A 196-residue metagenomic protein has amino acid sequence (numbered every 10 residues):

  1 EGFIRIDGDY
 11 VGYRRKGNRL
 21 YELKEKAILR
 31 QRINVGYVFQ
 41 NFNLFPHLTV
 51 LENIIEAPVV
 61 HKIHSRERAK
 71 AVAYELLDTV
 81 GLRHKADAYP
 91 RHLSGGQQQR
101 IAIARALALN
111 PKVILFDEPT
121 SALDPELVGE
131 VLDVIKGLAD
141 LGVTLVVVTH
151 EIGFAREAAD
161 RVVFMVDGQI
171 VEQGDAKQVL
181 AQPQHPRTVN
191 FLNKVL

Functional and structural regions predicted by a protein language model:
E1-A176: ABC family nucleotide-binding domain
V166, Q173, K177-L196: C-terminal boundary and immediately downstream tail of ABC-type ATPase nucleotide-binding domains
